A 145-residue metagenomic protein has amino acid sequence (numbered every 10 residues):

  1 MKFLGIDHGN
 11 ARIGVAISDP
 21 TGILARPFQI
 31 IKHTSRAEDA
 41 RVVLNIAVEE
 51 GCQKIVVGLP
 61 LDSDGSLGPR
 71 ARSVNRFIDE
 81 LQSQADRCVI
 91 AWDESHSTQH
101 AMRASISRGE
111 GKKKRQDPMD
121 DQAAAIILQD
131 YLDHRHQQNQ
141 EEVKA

Functional and structural regions predicted by a protein language model:
M1-F3, N10-A145: Phosphate- and other anionic-substrate recognition elements at nucleic-acid/protein interfaces
